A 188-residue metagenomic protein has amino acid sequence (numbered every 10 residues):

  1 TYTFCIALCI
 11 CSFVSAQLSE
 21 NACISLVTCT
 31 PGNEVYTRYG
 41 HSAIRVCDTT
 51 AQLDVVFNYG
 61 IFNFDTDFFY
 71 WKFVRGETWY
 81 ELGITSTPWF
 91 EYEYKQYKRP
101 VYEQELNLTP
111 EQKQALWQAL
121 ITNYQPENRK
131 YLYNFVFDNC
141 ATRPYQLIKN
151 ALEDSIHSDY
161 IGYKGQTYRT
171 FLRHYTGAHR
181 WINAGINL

Functional and structural regions predicted by a protein language model:
T1-A7: Sec-dependent signal peptide recognition, specifically the positively charged N-region followed immediately by
C11-F13: N-terminal signal peptide c-region/cleavage motif recognized by signal peptidases
A16-Q17: Boundary of Sec targeting at the N-terminus
E20-K98: Glycine-rich catalytic cores of cysteine/serine-nucleophile enzymes that process amide/ester linkages in cell-envelope
C23, H41, D54, E103-E105 (+2 more regions): Extracellular structured ligand-interaction cores
G32-N33, R99-N107, P126-F135: Second-shell loop/turn segments in exported
L108-I121: A structural motif
T122-L188: Activation targets extended, charge/polar-rich intrinsically disordered C-terminal tails
